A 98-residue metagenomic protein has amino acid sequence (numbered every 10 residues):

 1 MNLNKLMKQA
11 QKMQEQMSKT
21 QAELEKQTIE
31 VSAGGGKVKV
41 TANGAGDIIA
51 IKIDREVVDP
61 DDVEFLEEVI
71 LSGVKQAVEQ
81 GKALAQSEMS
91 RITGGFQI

Functional and structural regions predicted by a protein language model:
M1-E30, Q76-I98: Long amphipathic alpha-helical segments used for membrane anchoring, targeting, substrate engagement, or oligomerization
N2, D62, L66: Short acidic-hydrophobic sequence patches enriched in Asp/Glu that either
A10, G46, I70: Residue-level signature of catalytic and energy-coupling elements of molecular machines, predominantly ATP/GTP-dependent
T28, G35, R55-V57: Short, well-ordered turn and helix-capping elements at secondary-structure junctions
S32, L66-E67: General secondary-structure propensity
S32-K52: N-terminal intrinsically disordered, cationic/polar leader segments that include organellar targeting peptides
I51-V63: A short interface-forming secondary-structure element
E67-V74: Short, non-transmembrane amphipathic alpha-helical segments
